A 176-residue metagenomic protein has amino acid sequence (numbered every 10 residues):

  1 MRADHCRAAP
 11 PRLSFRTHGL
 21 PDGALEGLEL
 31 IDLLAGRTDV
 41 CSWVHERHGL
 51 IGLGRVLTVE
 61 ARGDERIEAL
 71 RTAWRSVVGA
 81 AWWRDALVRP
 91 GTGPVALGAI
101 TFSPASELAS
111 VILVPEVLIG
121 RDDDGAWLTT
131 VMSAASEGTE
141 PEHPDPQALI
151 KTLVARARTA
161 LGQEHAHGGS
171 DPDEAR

Functional and structural regions predicted by a protein language model:
M1-R176: Signature of the chorismate-utilizing enzyme
